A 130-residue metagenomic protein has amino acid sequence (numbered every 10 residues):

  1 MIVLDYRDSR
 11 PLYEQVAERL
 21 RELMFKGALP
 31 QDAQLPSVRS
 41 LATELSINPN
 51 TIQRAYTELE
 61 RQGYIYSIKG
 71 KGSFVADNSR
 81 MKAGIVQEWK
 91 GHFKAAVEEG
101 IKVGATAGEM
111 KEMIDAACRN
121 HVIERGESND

Functional and structural regions predicted by a protein language model:
M1-Q34, S40, Q87-G91, V97-D130: Extreme N-terminal segment that seeds HTH/winged-HTH DNA-binding domains in transcriptional regulators
Q34-L35, S67-V75, S79: Short, Lys/Arg-rich nucleic-acid/phosphate-binding segment
Q34-L45, L59: A short alpha-helical element within helix-turn-helix/winged-helix DNA-binding domains across DNA-binding proteins
E44, E58-G63, V103, N120: Residue cluster at the C-terminal edge of the helix-turn-helix DNA-binding motif
G70, G91-H92: Alpha-helix N-cap/N′ positions at the starts of helices
M81-I85: Short, charged/polar, Gly/Pro-enriched secondary-structure boundary elements
